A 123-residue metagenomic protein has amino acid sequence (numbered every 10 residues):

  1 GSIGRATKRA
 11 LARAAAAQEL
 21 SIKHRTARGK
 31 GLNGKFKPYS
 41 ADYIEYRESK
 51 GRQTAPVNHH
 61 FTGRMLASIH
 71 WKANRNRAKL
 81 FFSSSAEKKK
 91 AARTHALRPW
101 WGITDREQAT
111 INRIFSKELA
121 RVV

Functional and structural regions predicted by a protein language model:
G1-V123: Short, Lys/Arg-rich flexible segments
